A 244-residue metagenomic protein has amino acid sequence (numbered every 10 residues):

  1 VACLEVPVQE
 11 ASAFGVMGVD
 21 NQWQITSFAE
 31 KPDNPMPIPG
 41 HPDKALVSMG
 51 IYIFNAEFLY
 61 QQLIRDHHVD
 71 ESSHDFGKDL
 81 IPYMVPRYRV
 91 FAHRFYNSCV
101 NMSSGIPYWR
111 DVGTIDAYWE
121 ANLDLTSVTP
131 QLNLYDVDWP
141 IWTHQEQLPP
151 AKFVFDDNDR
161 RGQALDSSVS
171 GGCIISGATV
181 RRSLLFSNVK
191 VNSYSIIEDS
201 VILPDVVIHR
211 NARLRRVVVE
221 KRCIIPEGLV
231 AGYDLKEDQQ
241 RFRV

Functional and structural regions predicted by a protein language model:
V1-E57: Conserved core of the sugar-phosphate nucleotidyltransferase
N34, E57-Q61, R65-V244: Left-handed beta-helix
